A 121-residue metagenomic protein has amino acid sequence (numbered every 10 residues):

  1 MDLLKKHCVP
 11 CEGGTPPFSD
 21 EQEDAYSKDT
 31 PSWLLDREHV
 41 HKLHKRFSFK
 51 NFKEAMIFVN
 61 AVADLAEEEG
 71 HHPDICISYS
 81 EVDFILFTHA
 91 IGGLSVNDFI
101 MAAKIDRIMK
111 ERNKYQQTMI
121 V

Functional and structural regions predicted by a protein language model:
M1-W33, R37-V121: Long, contiguous binding/interaction regions
